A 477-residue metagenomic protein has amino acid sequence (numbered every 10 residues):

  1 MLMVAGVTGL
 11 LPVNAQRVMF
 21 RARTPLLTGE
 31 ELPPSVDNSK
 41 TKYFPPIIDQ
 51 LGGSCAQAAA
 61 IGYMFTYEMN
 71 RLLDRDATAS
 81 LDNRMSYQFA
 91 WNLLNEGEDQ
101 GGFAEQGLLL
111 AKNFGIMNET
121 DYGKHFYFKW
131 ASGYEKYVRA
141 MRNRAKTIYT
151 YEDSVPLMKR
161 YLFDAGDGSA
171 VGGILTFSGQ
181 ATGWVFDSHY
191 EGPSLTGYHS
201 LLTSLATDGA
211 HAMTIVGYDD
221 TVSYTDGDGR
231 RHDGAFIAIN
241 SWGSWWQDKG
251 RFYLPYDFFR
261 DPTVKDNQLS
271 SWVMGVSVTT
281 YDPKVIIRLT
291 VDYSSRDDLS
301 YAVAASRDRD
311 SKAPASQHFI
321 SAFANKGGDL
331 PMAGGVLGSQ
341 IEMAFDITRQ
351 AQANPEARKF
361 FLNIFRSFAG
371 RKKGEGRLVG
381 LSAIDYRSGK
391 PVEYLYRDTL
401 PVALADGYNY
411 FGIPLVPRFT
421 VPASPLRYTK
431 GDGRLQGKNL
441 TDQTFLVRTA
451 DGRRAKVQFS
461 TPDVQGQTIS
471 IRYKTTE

Functional and structural regions predicted by a protein language model:
M1-A5: Bacterial N-terminal signal peptides
A22, L32-P34, L51, Q57 (+10 more regions): Predominantly the structural core of cysteine protease catalytic domains
L26-K40: Active-site-adjacent bridging/hinge elements
T41-D49: Immediate flanking context of iron-sulfur cluster ligation sites
Y63-R75: Short capping motifs at secondary-structure boundaries
D76-E96, K129: Acidic helix-start/capping segments at beta-turn-to-alpha-helix junctions
P425-E477: Surface-exposed, beta-sheet-biased, low-hydrophobicity segments with strongly acidic/polar composition
